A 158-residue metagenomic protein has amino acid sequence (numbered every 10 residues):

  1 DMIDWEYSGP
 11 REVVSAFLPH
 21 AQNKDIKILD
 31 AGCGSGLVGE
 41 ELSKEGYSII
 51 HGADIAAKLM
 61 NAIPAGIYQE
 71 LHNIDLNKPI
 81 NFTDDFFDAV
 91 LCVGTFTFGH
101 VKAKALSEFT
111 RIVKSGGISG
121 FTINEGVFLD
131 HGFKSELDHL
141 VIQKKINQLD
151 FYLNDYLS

Functional and structural regions predicted by a protein language model:
Y7-I26: Conserved alpha-helix/loop element of class I SAM-dependent methyltransferases that forms part of the SAM/SAH-binding
L29-P79: Class I SAM-dependent methyltransferase SAM/SAH-binding core
K78-V90: A short acidic, Gly/Pro-enriched loop at the edge of an enzyme's catalytic core that lines a small-molecule cofactor
C92-F96: Residues lining the SAM
A103-S115: A short glycine-rich, Lys/Arg-flanked "PGG" loop and its adjoining helix->strand segment in the class I
G116-N124: Conserved beta-strand signature within the Rossmann-like core of class I S-adenosyl-L-methionine
H131-D155: Conserved Class I S-adenosyl-L-methionine
